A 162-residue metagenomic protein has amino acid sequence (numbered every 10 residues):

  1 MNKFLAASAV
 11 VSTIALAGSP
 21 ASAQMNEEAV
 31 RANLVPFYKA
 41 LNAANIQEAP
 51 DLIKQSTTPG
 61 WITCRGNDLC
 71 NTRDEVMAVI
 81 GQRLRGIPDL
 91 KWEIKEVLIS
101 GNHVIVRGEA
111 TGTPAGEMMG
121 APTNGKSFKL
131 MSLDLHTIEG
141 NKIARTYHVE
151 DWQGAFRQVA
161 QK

Functional and structural regions predicted by a protein language model:
M1-S8: Bacterial N-terminal signal peptides that target proteins for export
S8-A17: Bacterial N-terminal signal peptides
G18-P59, Q161-K162: Short, low-complexity N-terminal intrinsically disordered segments enriched in polar/charged residues
E28-A32, P50-G101: A solvent-exposed, acidic/Ser-Thr-rich amphipathic alpha-helical stretch
T57, L98, A110-G112, E150: Short beta-strand segments enriched in hydrophobic/aromatic residues within well-folded beta-rich domains
V97-I105, T137-A144: A short, structured loop/turn motif at beta-sheet edges
E109-E139: Exposed beta-sheet edge and beta->alpha loop/turn motif
A144-K162: Low-complexity, intrinsically disordered terminal/linker segments enriched in charged and Gly/Pro repeats
